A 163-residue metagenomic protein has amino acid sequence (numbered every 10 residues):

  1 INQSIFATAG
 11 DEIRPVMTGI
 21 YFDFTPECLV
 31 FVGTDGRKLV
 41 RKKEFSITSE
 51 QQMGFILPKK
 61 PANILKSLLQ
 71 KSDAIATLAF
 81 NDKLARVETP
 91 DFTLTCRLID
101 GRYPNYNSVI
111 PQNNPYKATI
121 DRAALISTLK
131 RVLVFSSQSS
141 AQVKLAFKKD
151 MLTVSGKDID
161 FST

Functional and structural regions predicted by a protein language model:
I1-R41, T48-I99, N114-T163: DNA polymerase processivity clamps
R102: Glycine-rich, pocket-lining loop/helix-strand segments that form or immediately flank
V109-N113: Bateman (tandem CBS) regulatory domains
